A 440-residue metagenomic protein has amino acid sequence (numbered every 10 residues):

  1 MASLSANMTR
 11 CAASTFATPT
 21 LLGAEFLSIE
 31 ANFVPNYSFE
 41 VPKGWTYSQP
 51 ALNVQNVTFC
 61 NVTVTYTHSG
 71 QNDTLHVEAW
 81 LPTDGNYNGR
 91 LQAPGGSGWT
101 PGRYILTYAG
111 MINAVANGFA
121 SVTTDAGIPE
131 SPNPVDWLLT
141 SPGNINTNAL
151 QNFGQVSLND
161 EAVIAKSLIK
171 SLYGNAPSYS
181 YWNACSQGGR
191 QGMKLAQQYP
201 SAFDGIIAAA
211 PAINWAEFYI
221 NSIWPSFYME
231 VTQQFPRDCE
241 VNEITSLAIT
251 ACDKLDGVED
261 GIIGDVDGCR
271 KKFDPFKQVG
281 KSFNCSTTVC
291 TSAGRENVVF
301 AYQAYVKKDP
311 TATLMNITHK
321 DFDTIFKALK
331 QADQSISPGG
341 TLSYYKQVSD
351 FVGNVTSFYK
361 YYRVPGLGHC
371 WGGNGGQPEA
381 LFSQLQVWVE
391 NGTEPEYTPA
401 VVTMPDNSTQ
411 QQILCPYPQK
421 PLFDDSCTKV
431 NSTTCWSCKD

Functional and structural regions predicted by a protein language model:
M1-R90, G102-A109, E259-I263, F273-A332 (+2 more regions): Catalytic-loop region of hydrolases
D73-V77, R103-G110, A126, P132-W137 (+8 more regions): Short, solvent-exposed loop/turn and secondary-structure capping segments
Y87-L91, A116-S121, N175-S180, S201-G205 (+1 more regions): Loop/turn elements at helix/coil->beta-strand transitions in domains of secreted/extracellular proteins
N88, S97-G174, I220, L314 (+2 more regions): Cap/lid segment of the alpha/beta-hydrolase catalytic domain
N183-G188, G192: Gly/Ala-rich beta-loop-alpha elbow adjacent to hydrolase catalytic centers
K194-A196, S201-T287: A catalytic-pocket lid/entrance helix-loop region that shapes and gates access to the active site across common
I317-F322, F326-D350, Y361, C370: C-terminal substrate/ligand-recognition segments
Y359-G372, M404-N407: Histidine-bearing beta->alpha loop at or near hydrolase active sites
